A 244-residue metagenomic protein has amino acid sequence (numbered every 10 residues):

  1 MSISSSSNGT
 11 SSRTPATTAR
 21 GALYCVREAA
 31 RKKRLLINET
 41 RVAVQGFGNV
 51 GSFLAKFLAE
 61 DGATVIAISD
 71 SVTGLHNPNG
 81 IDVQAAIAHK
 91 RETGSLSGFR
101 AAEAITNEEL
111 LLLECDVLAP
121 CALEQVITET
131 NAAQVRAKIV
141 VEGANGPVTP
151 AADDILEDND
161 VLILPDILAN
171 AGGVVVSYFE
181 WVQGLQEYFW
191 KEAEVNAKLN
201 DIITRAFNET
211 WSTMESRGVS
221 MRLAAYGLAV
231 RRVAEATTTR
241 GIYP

Functional and structural regions predicted by a protein language model:
S2-L112: Glycine-rich phosphate/diphosphate-binding loop of Rossmann-like nucleotide-binding domains
R13, T17-Y24, I37, Q45 (+13 more regions): Conserved active-site and cofactor/substrate-binding residues in soluble primary-metabolism enzymes
A29, A133-Q134, K138-P244: Adenosine-phosphate binding glycine-rich loop
T73-I163: Rossmann-like adenosine-cofactor binding region
